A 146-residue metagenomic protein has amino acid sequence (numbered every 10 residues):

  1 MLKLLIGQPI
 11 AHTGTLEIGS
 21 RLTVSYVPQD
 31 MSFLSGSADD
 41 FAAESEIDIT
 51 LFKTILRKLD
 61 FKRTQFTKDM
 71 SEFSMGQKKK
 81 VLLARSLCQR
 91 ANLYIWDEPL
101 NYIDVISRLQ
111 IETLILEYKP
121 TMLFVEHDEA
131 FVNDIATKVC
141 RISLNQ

Functional and structural regions predicted by a protein language model:
M1-Q146: ABC ATP-binding cassette signature C-motif
